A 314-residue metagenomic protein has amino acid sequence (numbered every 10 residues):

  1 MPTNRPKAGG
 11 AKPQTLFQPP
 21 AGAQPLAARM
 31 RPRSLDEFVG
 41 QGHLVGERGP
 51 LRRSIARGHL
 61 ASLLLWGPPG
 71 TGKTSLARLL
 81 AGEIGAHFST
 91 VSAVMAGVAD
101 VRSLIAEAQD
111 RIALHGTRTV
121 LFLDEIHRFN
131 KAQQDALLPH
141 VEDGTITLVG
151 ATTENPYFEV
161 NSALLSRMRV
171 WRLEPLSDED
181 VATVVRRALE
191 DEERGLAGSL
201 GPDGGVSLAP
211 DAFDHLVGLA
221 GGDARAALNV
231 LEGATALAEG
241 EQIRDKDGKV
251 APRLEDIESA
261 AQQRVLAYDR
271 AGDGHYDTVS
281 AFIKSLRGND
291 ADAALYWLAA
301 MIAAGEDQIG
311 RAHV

Functional and structural regions predicted by a protein language model:
P2-G22, R53-S92, A106-Q109, L138-D143: Walker A/P-loop
P19-P68, E107-D110, A294, L298: Pre-Walker A (pre-P-loop) alpha-helix and adjacent loop at the N terminus of AAA/AAA+ ATPase modules, a conserved
L44-G49, H87-V120, N130-K131: Short glycine-rich substrate-engagement loop in P-loop NTPases that contacts/grips substrate
R52, A56, L123, H127-S166: Conserved catalytic/switch belt of AAA+ P-loop NTPases
G58-L63, T117-T119, T278: Pre-Walker A (Motif I) flank of P-loop NTPase domains
S92-V94, R169-A182: Conserved AAA+ ATPase "SRH/arginine-finger" region at the nucleotide-binding site
V206-S207, A238-V265, I309-R311: Conserved C-terminal helix/linker of AAA+ ATPases
D214-L219, R225-G240, E255-Q262, S280-K284 (+1 more regions): C-terminal helical "lid" of AAA+/P-loop NTPase domains
